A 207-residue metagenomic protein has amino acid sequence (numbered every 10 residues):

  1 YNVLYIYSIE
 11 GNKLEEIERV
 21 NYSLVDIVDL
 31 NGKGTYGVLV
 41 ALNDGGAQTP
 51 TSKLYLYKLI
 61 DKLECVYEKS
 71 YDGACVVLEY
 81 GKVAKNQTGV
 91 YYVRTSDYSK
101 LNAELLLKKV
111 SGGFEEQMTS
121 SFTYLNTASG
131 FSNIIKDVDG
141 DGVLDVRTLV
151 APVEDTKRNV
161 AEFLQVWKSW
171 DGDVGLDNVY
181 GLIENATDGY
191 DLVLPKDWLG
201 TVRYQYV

Functional and structural regions predicted by a protein language model:
Y1, G32-L42, A84-T95, V138-V150: Acidic/hydrophobic-patterned starts of short beta strands in beta-sheet-rich repeat architectures
N2-Y5, G46-L56, Y98-V110, V153-W170: Structural motif
I9-N12, L59-K62, V110-G112: Short loop/turn segments that connect beta-strands within beta-propeller blades
N12-R19, E64-S70, M118-Y124: A short beta-strand motif characteristic of beta-propeller blades
V20-L30, D72-K82, N126-K136: Repeated scaffold domains used in trafficking and secretory/extracellular systems, primarily beta-propellers
V28-G32, Q165-L192: Surface-exposed beta-loop interaction hotspot
D72-T95, F114-E115, L182-E184, D188: Extended non-catalytic domains of envelope/secretory-pathway proteins
T187-Q205: Proline-anchored loop/turn motifs at beta-strand termini and strand-loop-strand connectors
